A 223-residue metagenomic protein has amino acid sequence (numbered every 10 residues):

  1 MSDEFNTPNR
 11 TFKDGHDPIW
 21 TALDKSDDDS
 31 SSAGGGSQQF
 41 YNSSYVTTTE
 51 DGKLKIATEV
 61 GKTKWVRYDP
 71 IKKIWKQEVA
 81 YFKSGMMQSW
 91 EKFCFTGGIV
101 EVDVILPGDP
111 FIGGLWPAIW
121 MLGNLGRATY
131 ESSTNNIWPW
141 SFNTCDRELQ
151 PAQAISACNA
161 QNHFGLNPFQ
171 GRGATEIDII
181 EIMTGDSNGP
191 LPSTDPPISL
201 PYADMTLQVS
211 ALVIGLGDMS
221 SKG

Functional and structural regions predicted by a protein language model:
M1-G223: GH16 jelly-roll
